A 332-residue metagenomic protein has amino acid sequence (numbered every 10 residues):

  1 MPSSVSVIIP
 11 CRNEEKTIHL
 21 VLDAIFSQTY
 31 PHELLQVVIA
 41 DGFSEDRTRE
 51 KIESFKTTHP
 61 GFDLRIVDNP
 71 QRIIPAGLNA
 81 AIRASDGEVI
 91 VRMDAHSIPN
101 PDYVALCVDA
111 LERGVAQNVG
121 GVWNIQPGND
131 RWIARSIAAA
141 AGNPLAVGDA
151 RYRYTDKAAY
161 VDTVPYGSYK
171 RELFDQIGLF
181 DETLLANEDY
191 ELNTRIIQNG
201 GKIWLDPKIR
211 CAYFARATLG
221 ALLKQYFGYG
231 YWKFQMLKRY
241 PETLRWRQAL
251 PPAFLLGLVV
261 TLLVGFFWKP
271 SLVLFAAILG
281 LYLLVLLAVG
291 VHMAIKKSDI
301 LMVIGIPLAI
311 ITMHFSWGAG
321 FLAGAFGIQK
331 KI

Functional and structural regions predicted by a protein language model:
D23-L34: Short, acidic, metal-binding catalytic loop of nucleotide-sugar glycosyltransferases
D41-E50, Q71, D94-I98: A conserved acidic beta->alpha catalytic loop
R47, A95-A110, T194: Acidic donor-binding/catalytic loop of UDP-sugar-dependent glycosyltransferases, especially processive GT2
N69-S85, L106, V161-P165: Glycine-rich, basic loop-to-helix element that forms the pyrophosphate-binding segment of sugar-nucleotide handling
I90: Short aromatic/hydrophobic "clamp" motif used to bind/position activated sugar donors
P101-R135, R210, F214: Conserved donor NDP-sugar-binding/catalytic core segment of glycosyltransferases
P127, D175, D181-L244: Catalytic donor/gating beta->alpha subdomain of glycosyltransferases that bind UDP-sugars
F254-K330: Membrane-embedded multi-pass helical conduit in multi-pass membrane proteins, especially envelope-biosynthetic
